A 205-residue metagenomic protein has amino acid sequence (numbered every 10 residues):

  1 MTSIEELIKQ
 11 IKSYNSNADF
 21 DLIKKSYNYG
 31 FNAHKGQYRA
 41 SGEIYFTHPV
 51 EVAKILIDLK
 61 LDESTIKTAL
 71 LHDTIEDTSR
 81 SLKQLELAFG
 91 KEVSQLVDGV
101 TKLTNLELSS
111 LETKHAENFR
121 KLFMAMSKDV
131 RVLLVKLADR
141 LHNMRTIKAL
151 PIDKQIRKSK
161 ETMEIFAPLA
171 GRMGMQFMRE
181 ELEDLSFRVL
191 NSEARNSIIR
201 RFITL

Functional and structural regions predicted by a protein language model:
M1-L205: Active-site helical microenvironments for divalent-metal-assisted chemistry
